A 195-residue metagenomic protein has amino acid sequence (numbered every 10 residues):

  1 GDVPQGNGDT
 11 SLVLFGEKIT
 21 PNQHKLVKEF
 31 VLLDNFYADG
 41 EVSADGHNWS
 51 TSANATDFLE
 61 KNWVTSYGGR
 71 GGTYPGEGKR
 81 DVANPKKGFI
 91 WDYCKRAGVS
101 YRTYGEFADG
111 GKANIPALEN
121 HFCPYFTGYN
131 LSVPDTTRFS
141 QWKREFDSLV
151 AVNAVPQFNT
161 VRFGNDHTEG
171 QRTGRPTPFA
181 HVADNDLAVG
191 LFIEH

Functional and structural regions predicted by a protein language model:
G1-H195: N-terminal pro-sequences and low-complexity stem/linker regions of secreted or lumenal proteins
